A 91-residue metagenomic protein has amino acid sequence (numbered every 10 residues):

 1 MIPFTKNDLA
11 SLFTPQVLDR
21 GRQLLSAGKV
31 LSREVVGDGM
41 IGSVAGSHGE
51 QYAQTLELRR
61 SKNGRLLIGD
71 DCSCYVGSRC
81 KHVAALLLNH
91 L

Functional and structural regions predicted by a protein language model:
M1-L91: Long, low-complexity, compositionally biased intrinsically disordered regions
